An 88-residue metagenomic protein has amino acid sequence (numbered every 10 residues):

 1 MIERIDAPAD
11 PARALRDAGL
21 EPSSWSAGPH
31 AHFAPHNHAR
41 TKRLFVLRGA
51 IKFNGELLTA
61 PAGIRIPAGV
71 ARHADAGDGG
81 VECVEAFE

Functional and structural regions predicted by a protein language model:
M1-S24, A34: A short, N-terminal "cap"/entry segment at the start of jelly-roll beta-barrel domains of the cupin/DSBH fold
R16-L20, G28-K42, T59-A60: A short beta-loop-beta micro-motif enriched in histidine and acidic residues
A39-F53: Glycine- and acidic-residue-biased ligand/ion/polar-headgroup-sensing regions
N54-R72: Short acidic-glycine-tyrosine-enriched beta hairpin
H73-G77: Short, Lys/Arg- and Gly-enriched loop/turn segments at beta-strand edges
D78-E88: A short hydrophobic beta-strand segment most commonly corresponding to one strand of the jelly-roll/cupin
